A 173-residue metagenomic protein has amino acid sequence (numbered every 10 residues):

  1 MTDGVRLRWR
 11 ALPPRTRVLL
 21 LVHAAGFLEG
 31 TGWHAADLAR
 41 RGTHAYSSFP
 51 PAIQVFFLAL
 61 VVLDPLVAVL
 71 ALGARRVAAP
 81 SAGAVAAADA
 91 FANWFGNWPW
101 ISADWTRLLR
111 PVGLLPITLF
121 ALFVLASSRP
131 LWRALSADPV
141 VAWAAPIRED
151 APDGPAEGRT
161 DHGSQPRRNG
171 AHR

Functional and structural regions predicted by a protein language model:
M1-H162, P166-R173: Topology signature of small-to-medium multi-pass alpha-helical membrane proteins
